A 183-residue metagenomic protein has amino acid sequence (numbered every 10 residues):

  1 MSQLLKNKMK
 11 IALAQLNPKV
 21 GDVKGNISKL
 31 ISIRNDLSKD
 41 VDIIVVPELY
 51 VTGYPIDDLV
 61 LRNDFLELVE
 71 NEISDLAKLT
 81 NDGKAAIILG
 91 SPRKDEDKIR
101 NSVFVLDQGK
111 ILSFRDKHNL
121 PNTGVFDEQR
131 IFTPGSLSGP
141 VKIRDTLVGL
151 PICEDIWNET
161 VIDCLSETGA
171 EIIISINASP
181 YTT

Functional and structural regions predicted by a protein language model:
M1-T183: Enzyme catalytic cores with a strong preference for nitrogen-chemistry domains
